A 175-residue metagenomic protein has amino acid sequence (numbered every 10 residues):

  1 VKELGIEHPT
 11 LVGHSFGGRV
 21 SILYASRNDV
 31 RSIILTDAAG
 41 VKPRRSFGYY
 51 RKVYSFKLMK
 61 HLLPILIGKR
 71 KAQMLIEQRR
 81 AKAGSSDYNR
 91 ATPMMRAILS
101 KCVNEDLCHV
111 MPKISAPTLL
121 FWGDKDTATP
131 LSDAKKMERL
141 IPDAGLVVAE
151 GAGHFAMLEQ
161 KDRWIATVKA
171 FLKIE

Functional and structural regions predicted by a protein language model:
V1-P9: Conserved acidic catalytic loop of the alpha/beta-hydrolase fold
P9, G13-G18: Conserved alpha/beta-hydrolase "nucleophile elbow" surrounding the catalytic nucleophile
R19-I65: Flexible "cap/lid" loop of the alpha/beta hydrolase fold
L35, P43-S46, H61-A116: Conserved alpha/beta-hydrolase catalytic His-Asp/Glu region
I114, L120-W122, D126: Short beta-strand/loop motif that positions the catalytic acidic residue of the alpha/beta-hydrolase fold
T127-D133: Conserved alpha/beta-hydrolase "acid-adjacent" motif
E138-F155: Catalytic histidine neighborhood in serine/cysteine hydrolases with alpha/beta-hydrolase-type architecture
A152-I165: Catalytic histidine-centered segment of alpha/beta-hydrolase-like enzymes
